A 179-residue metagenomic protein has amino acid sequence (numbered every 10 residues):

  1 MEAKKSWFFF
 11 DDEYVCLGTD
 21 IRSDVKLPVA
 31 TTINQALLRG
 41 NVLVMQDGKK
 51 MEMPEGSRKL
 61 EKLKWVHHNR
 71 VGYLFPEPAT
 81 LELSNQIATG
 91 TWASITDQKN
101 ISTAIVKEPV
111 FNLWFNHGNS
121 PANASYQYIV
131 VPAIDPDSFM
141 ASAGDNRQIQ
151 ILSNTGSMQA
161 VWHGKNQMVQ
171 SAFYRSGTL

Functional and structural regions predicted by a protein language model:
M1-L179: Extended polysaccharide-engagement surfaces of secreted carbohydrate-active enzymes
